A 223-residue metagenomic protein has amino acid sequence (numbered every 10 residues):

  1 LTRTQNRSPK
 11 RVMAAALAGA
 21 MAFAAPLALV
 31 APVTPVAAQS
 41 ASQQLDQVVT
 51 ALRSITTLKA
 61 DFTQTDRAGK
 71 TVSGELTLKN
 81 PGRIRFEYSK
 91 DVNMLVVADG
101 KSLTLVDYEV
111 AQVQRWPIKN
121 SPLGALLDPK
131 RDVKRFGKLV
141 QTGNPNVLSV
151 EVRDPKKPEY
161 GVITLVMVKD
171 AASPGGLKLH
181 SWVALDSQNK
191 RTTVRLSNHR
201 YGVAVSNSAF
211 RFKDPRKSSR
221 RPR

Functional and structural regions predicted by a protein language model:
T2-A28: Bacterial N-terminal signal peptides that target proteins for export
L27-A38: Sec/Tat signal peptide C-region and signal peptidase I cleavage site
Q39-A51: Extreme N-terminal tail/first-helix region
T50-G69: A short, Trp-centered hydrophobic/proline-enriched beta-strand micro-motif
T56-L58, V72-G74, N80-G82, V92 (+5 more regions): Envelope-exposed proteins and targeting segments
T63-T65, E87-S89, V106-Y108, R153-P155 (+1 more regions): A generic structural motif
E75-L127, T192-R195: An acidic-aromatic
R135-F136, Q141-R223: Gly/Pro-enriched, hydrophobic low-complexity segments that function as extracytoplasmic propeptides/linkers
